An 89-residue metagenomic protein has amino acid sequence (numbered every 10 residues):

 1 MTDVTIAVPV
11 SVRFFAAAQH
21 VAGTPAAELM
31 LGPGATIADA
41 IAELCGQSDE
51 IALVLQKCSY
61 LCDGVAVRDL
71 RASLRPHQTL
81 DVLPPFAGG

Functional and structural regions predicted by a protein language model:
M1-G88: Ubiquitin-like/PB1-type beta-grasp interaction modules and other compact soluble beta-rich domains
